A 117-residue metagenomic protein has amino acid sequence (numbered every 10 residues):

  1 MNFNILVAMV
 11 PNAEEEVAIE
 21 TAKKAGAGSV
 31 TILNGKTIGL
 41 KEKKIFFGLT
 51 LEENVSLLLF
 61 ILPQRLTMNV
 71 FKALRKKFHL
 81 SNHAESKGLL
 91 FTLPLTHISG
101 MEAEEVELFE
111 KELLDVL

Functional and structural regions predicted by a protein language model:
M1-L117: Positively charged, small/polar-rich N-terminal and surface patches that mediate targeting and assembly and bind
